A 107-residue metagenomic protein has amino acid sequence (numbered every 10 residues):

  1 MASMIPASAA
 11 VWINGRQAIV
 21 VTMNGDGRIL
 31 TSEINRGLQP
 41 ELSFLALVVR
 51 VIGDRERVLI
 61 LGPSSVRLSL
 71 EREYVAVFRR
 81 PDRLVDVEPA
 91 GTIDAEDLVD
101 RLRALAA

Functional and structural regions predicted by a protein language model:
M1-A107: Terminal alpha-helical anchor/extension segments at protein ends
